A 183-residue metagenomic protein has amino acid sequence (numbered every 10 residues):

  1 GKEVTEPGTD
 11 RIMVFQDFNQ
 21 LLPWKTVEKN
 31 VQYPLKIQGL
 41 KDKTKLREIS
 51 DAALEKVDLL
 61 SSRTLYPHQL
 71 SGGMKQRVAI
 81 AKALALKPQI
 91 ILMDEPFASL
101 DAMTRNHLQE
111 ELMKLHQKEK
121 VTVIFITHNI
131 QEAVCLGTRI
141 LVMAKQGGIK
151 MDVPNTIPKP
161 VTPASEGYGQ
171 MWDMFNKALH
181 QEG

Functional and structural regions predicted by a protein language model:
G1-D17, W24-K25, I37, P163-Y168: ABC ATPase NBD coupling module
E28-K36, R47, D51, P154: Short helical segment in ABC ATPase nucleotide-binding domains corresponding to the A-loop/adjacent helical element
K43-S62, K114: Conserved ABC ATPase "signature" region
L65-H68, L86: Conserved signature/switch motifs of ABC ATPase nucleotide-binding domains
I80: Hydrophobic anchor residue at the start of the ABC signature
I91-D94: Catalytic Walker B motif of ABC-type/P-loop ATPase nucleotide-binding domains
K120-I126: Conserved H-loop
